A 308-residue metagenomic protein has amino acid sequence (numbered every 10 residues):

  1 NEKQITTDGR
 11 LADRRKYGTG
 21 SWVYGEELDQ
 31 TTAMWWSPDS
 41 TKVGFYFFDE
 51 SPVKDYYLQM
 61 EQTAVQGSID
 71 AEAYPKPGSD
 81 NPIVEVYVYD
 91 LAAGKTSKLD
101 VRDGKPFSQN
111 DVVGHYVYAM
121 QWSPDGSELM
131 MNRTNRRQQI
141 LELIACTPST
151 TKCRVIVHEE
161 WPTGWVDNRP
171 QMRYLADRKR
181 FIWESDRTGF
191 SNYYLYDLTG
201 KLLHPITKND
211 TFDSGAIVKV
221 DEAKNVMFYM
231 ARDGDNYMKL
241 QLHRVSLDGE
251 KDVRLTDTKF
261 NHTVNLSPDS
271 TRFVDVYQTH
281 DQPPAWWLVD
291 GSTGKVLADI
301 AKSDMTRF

Functional and structural regions predicted by a protein language model:
E2-Q4, R15-S21, G94-G104, C153-H158 (+2 more regions): Blade-edge beta-strand/turn elements of extracellular beta-propeller and related beta-sheet repeat scaffolds
I5-M34, K42-R102, S292-F308: Predominantly five- to eight-bladed beta-propeller fold
G18-D39, V112-W122, N168-K179: Signature of short aromatic-glycine-proline-rich micro-motifs recurring in repeat-based ectodomains
D39-T41, D125-S127, R178-K179, A223-N225 (+1 more regions): Short coil/turn segments that connect the beta-strands within blades of beta-propeller domains
K42-F48, V53-Y56, S79-E85, T96-L99 (+9 more regions): Non-catalytic accessory segments flanking enzyme active sites
A73-D80, N132-R136, W183-D186, D233-G234: Short consensus segments that form the blades of beta-propeller domains, in both extracellular/periplasmic
D90-G94, T147-T151, D197-K201, S246-E250 (+1 more regions): Short loop/turn segments that connect beta-strands within beta-propeller blades
L175-S191, D221-A223: Loop/turn-rich, solvent-exposed surfaces of beta-rich toroidal or solenoidal domains
